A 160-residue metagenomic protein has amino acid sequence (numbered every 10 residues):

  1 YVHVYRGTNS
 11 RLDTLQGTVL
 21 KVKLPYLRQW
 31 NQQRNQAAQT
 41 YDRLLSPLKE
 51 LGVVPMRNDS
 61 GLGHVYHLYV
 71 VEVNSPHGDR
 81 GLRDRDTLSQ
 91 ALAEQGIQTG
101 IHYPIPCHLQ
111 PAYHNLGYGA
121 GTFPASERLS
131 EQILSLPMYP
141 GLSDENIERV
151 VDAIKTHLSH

Functional and structural regions predicted by a protein language model:
Y1-H160: PLP-dependent aminotransferase class I/II
